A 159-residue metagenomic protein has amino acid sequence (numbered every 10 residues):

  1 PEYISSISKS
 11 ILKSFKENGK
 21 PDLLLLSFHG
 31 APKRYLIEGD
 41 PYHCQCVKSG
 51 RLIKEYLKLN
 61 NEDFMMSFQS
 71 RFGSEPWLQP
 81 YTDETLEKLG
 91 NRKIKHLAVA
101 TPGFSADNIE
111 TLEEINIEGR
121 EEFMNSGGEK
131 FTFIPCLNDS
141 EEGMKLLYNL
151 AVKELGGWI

Functional and structural regions predicted by a protein language model:
P1-I159: Extended amphipathic ligand-handling, pore-lining, and cofactor/metal-binding catalytic surfaces
